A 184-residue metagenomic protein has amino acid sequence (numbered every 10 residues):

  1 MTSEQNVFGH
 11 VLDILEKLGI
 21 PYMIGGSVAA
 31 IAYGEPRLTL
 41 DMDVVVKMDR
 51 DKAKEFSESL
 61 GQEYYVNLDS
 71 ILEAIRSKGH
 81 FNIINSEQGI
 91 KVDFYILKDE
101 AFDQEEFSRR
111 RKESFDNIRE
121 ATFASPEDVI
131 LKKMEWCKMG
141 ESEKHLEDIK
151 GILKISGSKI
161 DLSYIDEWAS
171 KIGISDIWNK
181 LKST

Functional and structural regions predicted by a protein language model:
M1-T184: Compositionally biased terminal segments of proteins
